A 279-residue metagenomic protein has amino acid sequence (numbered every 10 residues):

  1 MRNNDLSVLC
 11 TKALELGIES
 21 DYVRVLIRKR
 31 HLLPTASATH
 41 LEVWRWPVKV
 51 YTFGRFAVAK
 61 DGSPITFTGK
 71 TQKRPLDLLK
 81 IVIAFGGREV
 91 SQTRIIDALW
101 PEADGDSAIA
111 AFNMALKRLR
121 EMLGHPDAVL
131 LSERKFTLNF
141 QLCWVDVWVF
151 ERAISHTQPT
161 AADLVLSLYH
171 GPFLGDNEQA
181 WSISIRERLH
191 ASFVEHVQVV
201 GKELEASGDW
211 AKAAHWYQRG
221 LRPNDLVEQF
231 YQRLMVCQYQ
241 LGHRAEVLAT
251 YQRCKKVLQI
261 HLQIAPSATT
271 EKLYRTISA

Functional and structural regions predicted by a protein language model:
M1-E19, F67-G69, K73-L76, A84-G87 (+3 more regions): Intrinsically disordered, charged and Pro/Gly-enriched terminal/linker segments that flank large helical-solenoid
G17-Y51, A279: Intrinsically disordered or compositionally simple regulatory linkers and C-terminal tails in signal-transduction
E42-G54, S91-A98: Short, charge-rich amphipathic segments
W46, G54, H125-D127, S132: Residue-level signal for beta-strand positions within conserved beta-sheet cores that form or flank
W46, I65-F67: Generic detection of short hydrophobic beta-strand segments and adjacent strand-loop junctions
T52-R55, K70-K80, L99, D104-G124: DNA-recognition element of transcription regulators
V58: Gly/Thr-rich phosphate-binding loop signature of adenosyl cofactor/nucleotide-binding cores
